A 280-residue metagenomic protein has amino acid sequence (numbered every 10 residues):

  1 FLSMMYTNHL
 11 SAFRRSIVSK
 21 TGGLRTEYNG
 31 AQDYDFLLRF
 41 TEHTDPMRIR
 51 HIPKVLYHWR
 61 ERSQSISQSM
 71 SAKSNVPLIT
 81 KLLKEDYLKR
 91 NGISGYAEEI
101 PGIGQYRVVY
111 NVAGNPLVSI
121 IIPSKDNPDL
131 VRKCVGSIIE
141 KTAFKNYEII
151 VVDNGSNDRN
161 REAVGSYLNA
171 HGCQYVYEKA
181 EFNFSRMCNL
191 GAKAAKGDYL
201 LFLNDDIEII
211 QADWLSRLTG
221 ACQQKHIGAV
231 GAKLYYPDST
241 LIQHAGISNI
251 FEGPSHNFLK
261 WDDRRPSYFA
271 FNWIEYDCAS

Functional and structural regions predicted by a protein language model:
F1-A12, S16, K20, N29 (+3 more regions): A recurrent flexible, glycine/aromatic-enriched loop bordering the glycosyltransferase active site that acts as
F1-E85: Conserved nucleotide-sugar donor-binding catalytic segment
D35, L117-I121, E148: Cell-envelope/extracellular polymer assembly enzymes that use nucleotide-activated donors
K89-E140: N-proximal low-complexity "stem/linker" segments adjacent to membrane-targeting elements
D126, N154-R159, F182, D206: Conserved short acidic donor-positioning loop in nucleotide-sugar-dependent glycosyltransferases
I139-E178: Acidic donor-binding segment of Leloir-type glycosyltransferases
L200: Short aromatic/hydrophobic "clamp" motif used to bind/position activated sugar donors
I207-E252: Conserved donor NDP-sugar-binding/catalytic core segment of glycosyltransferases
